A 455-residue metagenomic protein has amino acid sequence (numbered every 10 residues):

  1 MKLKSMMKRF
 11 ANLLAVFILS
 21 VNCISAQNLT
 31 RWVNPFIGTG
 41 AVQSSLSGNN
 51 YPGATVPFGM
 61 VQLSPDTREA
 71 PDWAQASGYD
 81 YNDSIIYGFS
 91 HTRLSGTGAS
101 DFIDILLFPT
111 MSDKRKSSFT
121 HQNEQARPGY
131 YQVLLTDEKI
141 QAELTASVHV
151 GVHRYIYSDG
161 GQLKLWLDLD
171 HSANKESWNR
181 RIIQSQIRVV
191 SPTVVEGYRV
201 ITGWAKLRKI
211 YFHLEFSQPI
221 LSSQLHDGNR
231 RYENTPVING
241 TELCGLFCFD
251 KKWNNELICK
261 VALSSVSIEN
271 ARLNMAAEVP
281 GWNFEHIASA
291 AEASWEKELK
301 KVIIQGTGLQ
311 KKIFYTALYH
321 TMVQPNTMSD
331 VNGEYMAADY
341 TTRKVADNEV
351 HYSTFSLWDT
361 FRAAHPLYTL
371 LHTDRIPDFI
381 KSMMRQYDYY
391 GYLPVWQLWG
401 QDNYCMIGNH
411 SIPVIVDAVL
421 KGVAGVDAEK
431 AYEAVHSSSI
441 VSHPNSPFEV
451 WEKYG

Functional and structural regions predicted by a protein language model:
M1-Q27: Bacterial Sec-dependent N-terminal signal peptides
Q27-G455: Accessory carbohydrate-recognition regions in carbohydrate-active enzymes
